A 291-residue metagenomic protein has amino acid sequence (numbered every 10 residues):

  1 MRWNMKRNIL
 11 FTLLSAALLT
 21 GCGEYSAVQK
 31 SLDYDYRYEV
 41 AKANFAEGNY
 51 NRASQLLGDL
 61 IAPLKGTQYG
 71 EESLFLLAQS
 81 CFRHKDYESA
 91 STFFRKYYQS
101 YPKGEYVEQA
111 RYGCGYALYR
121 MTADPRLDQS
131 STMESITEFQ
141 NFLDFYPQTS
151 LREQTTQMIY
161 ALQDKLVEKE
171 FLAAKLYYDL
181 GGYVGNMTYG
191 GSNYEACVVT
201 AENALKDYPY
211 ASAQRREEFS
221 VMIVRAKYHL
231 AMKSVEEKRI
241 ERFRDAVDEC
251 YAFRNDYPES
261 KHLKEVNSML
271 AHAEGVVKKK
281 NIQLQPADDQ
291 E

Functional and structural regions predicted by a protein language model:
R2, K6, G21-E291: Acidic, polar-rich low-complexity tracts and alpha-helical solenoid repeat scaffolds
F11-L18: Bacterial N-terminal signal peptides
